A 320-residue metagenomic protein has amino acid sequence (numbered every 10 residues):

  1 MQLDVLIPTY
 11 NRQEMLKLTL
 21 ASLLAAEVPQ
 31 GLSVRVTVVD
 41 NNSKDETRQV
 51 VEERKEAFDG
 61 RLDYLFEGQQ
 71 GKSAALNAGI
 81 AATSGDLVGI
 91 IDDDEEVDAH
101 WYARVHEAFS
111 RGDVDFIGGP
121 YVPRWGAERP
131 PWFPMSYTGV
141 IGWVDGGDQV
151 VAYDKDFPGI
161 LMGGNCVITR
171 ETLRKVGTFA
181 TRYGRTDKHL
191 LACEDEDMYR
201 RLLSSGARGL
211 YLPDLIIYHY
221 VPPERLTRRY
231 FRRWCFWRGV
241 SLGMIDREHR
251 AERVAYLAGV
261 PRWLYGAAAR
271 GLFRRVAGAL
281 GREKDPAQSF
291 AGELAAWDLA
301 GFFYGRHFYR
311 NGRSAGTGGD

Functional and structural regions predicted by a protein language model:
R12-A26: Short, well-formed alpha-helical segments that are part of the catalytic scaffolds of diverse glycosyltransferases
S22, D40-Q49, E95: A conserved acidic beta->alpha catalytic loop
E67-T83: Glycine-rich, basic loop-to-helix element that forms the pyrophosphate-binding segment of sugar-nucleotide handling
V88: Short aromatic/hydrophobic "clamp" motif used to bind/position activated sugar donors
H100-F133: Conserved donor NDP-sugar-binding/catalytic core segment of glycosyltransferases
S136-G159: Short, flexible, basic/aromatic active-site loop/helix in glycosyltransferases
L161, R185-M198: Acidic donor-binding loop at a coil-to-helix junction in glycosyltransferase catalytic cores that engages
R233-W237, R250-D320: Non-catalytic, C-terminal membrane-associated alpha-helical segments of glycosyltransferases
